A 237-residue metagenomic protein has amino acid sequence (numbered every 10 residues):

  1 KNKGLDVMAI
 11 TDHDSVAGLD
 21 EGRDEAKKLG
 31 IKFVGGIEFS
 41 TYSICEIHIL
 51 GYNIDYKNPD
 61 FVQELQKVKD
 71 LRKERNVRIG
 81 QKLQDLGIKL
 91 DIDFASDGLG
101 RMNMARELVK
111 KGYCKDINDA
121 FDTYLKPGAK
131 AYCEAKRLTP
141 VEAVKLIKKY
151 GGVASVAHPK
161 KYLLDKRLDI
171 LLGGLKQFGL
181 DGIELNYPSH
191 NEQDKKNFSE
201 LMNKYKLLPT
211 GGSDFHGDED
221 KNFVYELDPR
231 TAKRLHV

Functional and structural regions predicted by a protein language model:
K1-L5, A17-K57, L65-V68, L138 (+2 more regions): Charged catalytic cores and adjacent phosphate/nucleic-acid-binding surfaces used for phosphate/nucleic-acid chemistry
D6, G87-D91, C114, D181 (+1 more regions): Short coil/loop linkers at secondary-structure junctions
A9: Active-site neighborhood of HAD-like aspartate-dependent phosphohydrolases
I54-D93: Hydrophobic alpha-helical segments and helix pairs
D97-K161: Conserved acidic, metal-coordinating active-site core of Asp-based, Mg2+-dependent phosphoryl-transfer enzymes
